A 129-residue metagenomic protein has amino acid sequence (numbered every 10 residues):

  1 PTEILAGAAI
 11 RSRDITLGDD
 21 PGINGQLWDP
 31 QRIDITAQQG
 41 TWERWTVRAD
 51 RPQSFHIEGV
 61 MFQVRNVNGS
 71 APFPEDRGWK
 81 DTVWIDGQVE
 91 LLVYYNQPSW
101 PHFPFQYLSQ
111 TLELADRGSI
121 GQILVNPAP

Functional and structural regions predicted by a protein language model:
P1-P98, T111, P129: Edge beta-strand plus adjacent loop/short-helix module at the start of the mature soluble/periplasmic domain
W100-E113: Short, surface-exposed ligand- or partner-binding patches at beta-edge/loop junctions that are enriched in aromatics
R117-G121: Extracellular and select intracellular beta-sandwich modules with Ser/Thr-enriched, small-residue motifs on
I123-P127: Interdomain boundary/hinge segments at the C-termini of tandem beta-sandwich modules
